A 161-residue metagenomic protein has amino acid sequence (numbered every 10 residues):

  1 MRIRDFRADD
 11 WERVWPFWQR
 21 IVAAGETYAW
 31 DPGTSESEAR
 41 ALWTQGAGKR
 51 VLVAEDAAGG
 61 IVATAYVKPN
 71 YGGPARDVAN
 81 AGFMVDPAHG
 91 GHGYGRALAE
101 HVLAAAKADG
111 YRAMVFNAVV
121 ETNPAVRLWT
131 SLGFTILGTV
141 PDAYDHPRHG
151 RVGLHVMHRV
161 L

Functional and structural regions predicted by a protein language model:
R2-V14: A short beta-loop-alpha structural element at the N-terminal edge of CoA-dependent acyl/N-acetyltransferase catalytic
D5-A8, A24-T27, D31-A88, A99-E100 (+2 more regions): Acetyl-CoA-dependent GNAT
R13, N80, P124, S131: Amphipathic alpha-helical recognition patches that constitute DNA-binding helices
V14, W18, A39: Hydrophobic pocket/interface hotspot
G91-A108, R127-S131: Conserved acetyl-CoA-binding loop-helix of GNAT-fold acetyltransferases
A106-A118: Conserved GNAT acetyl-CoA-binding A-motif
V115-A118, T130, T135-V152: Conserved catalytic-core motifs of GNAT/GCN5-like acyltransferases
